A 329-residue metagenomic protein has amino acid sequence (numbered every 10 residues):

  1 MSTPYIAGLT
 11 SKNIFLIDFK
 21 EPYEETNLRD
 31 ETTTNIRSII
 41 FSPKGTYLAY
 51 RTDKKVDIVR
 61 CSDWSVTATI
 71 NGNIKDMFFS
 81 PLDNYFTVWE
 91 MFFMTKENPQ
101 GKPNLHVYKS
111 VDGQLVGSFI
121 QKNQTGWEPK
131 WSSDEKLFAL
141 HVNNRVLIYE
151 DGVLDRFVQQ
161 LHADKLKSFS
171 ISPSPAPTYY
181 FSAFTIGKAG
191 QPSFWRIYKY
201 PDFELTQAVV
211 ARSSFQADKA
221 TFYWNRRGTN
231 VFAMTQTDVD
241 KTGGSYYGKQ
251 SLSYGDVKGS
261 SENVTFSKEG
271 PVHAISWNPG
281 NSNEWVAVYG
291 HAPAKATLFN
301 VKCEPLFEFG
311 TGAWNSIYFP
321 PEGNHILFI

Functional and structural regions predicted by a protein language model:
M1-T3, R37-Y47, D76-F86, E128-L137 (+5 more regions): Blade-terminus and WD-like Trp-Asp/Gly-His loop motifs, strongest in beta-propeller folds
M1-Y23, Y179-I186: An edge-strand/N-cap motif at the start of beta-rich repeat modules
F15, D57, H106, L147-I148 (+3 more regions): WD40 beta-propeller blade core
F19-P22, C61-W64, S110-D112, D151-V153 (+3 more regions): Short loop/turn segments that connect beta-strands within beta-propeller blades
Y23-D30, S65-T69, Q114-I120, D155-Q160 (+3 more regions): A short beta-strand motif characteristic of beta-propeller blades
T32-I36, N71-D76, K122-W127, L161-S168 (+3 more regions): Short coil/turn segments at the loop-to-beta-strand junctions that recur within blades of beta-propeller repeat folds
W89-G101, I186, M234-K249: Short, conserved, GDST-rich strand-edge loop motifs in beta-rich repeat architectures
K102-G113, F194-P201, Y247-G259: Beta-propeller blade signature
